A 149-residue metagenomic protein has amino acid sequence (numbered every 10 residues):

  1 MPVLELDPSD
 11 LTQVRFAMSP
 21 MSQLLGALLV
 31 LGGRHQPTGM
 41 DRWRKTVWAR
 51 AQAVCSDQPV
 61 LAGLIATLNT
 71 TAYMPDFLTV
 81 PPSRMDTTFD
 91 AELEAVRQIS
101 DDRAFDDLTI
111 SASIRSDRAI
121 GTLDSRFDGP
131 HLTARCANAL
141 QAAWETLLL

Functional and structural regions predicted by a protein language model:
M1-L149: N-terminal, charged low-complexity regulatory/assembly segments
